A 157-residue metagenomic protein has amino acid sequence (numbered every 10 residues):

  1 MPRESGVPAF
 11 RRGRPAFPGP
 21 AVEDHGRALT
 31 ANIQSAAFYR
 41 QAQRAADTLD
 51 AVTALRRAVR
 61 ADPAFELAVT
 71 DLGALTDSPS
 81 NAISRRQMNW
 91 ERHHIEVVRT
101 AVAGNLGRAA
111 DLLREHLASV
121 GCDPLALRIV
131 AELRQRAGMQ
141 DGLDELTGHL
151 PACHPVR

Functional and structural regions predicted by a protein language model:
M1-R157: N-terminal alpha-helical interaction modules that lie
